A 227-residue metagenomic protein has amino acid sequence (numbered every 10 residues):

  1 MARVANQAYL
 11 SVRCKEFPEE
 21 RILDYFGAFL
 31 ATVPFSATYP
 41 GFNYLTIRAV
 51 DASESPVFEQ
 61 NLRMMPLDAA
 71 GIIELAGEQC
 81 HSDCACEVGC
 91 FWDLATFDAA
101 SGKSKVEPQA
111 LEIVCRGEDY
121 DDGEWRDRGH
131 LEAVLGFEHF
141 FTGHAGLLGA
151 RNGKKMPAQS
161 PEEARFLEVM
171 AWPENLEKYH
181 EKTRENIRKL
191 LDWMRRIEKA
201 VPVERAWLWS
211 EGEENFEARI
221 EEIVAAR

Functional and structural regions predicted by a protein language model:
M1, D127-R227: Acidic, proline/glycine-rich low-complexity IDRs
M1-S53: Short, extreme N-terminal segment that most often corresponds to the first beta-strand
R3, K15, E19-I22, S55 (+4 more regions): Intrinsic-disorder-associated interaction segments
R3-Q7, V106, R126-H130: A general secondary-structure signal for short beta-strands and their flanking turns/coil in non-transmembrane regions
Q7-S11, G89, E112-V114, H130-V134 (+1 more regions): Ordered hydrophobic segments in well-structured contexts
Y25-A37, A76, L190-V201: Hydrophobic, Leu/Ile/Phe/Ala-enriched alpha-helical segments that form helix-helix packing faces
T32-Y120, P173-E177: Short, intrinsically disordered low-complexity segments
E118-R128: Short, ordered beta-strand-loop transition motifs
